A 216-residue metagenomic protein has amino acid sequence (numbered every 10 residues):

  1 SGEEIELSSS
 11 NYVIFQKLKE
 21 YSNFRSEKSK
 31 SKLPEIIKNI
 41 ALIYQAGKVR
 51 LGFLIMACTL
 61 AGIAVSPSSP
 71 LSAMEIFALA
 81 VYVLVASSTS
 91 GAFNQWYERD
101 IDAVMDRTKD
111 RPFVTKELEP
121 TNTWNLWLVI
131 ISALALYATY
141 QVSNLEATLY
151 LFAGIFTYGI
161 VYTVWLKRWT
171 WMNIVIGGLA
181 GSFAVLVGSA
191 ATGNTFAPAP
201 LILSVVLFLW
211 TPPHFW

Functional and structural regions predicted by a protein language model:
S1-L42: Transit-peptide-like, low-complexity N-terminal presequences and other terminal intrinsically disordered regions
N39-L51, F113-T121, V161-A180: Interhelical loop and helix-boundary elements at the membrane-water interface of polytopic inner-membrane proteins
A57-L60, R111-P112, V175-T192: Small-residue-rich segments of transmembrane alpha-helices in multi-pass membrane proteins, especially helix faces
A57-R99, L149-I160, P200-W210: Membrane-embedded alpha-helical segments that form the functional core of polytopic membrane enzymes, especially those
L60-A64, S132-Y137, G159-V164, V185-A190: Alpha-helical transmembrane segments of multipass membrane proteins
S87-V114, P212-W216: Acidic (Asp/Glu-rich) catalytic motifs at the cytosolic membrane interface
R107-L149: Multi-pass membrane catalytic core of lipid/isoprenoid biosynthesis enzymes
Y140-L145, V164-M172, S189-T195: Membrane-interface helix caps and helix-loop-helix hairpins in membrane proteins
